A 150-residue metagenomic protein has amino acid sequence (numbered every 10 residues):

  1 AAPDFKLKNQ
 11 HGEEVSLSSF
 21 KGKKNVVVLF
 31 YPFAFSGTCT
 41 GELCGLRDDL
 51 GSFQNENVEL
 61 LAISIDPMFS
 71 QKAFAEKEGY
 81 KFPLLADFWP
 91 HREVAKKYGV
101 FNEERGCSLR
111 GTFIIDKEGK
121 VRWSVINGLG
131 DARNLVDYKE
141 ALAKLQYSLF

Functional and structural regions predicted by a protein language model:
A1-F150: Chalcogenol-based redox active-site neighborhoods
